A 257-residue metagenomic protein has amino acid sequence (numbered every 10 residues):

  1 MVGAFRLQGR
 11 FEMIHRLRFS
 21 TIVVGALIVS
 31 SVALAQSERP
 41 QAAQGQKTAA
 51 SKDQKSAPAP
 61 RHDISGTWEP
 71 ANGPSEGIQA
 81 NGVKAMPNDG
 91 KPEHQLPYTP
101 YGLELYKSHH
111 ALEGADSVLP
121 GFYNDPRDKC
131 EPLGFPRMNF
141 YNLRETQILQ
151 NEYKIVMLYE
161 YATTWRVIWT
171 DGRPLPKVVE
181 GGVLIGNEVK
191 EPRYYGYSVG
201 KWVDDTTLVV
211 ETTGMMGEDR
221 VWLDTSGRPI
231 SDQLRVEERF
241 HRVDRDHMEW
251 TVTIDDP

Functional and structural regions predicted by a protein language model:
M1-V2, I22: Short hydrophobic transmembrane-like helices used for membrane targeting/insertion
V2-R10: Intrinsic disorder/low-complexity segments
G9-G25, V29-P257: PEST-like low-complexity, intrinsically disordered acidic/proline/serine-rich tracts that flank trafficking/processing
